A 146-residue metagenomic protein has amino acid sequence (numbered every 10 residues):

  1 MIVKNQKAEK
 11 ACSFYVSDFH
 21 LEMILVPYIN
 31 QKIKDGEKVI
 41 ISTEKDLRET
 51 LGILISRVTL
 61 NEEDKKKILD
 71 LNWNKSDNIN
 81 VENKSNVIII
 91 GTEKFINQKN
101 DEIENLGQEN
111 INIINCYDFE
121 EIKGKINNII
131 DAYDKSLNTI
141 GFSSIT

Functional and structural regions predicted by a protein language model:
M1-T146: Non-catalytic regulatory/interaction regions at protein termini and inter-domain linkers
